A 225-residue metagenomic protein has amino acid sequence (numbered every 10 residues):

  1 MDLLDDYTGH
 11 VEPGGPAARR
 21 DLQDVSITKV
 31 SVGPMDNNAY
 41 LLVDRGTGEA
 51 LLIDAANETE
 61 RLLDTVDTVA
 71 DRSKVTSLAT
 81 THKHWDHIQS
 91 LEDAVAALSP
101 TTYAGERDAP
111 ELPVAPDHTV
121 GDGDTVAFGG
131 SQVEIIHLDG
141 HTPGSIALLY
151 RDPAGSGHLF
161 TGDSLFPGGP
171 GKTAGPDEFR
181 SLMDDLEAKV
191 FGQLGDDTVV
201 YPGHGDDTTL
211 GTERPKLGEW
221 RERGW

Functional and structural regions predicted by a protein language model:
D2-P13, A17-R20, G211-W225: Acidic, His/Gly-rich catalytic cores of divalent-metal-dependent hydrolytic chemistry
P16-A70, A147-G162, P167: Conserved beta-strand hairpin/beta-sheet module of binuclear metal-dependent hydrolase folds, prominently
V30-V32, D117, H137-H141: Short Gly/Pro-enriched turn/cap motifs at secondary-structure boundaries
L42, D54, H82, A94 (+5 more regions): Divalent metal-coordination and catalytic microenvironments
T47-A50, N57-E134, S156, K216-E219 (+1 more regions): Active-site HxH/HxHxD metal-binding segment of metal-dependent hydrolases
G48, E58, S73, P143-W225: Metallo-beta-lactamase
I53, T102-A104, F160-T161, P202: Hydrophobic residues in well-ordered beta-strands that form the structural core
L78-I88, I136-S145, V200-T208: Histidine-centered catalytic micro-motifs
